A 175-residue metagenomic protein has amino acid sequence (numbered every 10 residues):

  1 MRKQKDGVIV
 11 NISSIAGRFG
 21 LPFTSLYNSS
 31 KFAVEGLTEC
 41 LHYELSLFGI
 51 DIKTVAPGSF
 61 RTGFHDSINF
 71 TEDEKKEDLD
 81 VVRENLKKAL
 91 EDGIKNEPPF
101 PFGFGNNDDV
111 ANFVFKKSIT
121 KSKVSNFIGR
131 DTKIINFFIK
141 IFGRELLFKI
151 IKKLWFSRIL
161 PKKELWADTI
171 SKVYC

Functional and structural regions predicted by a protein language model:
M1-K5: A short helix-coil junction within the Rossmann-fold of NAD(P)-dependent oxidoreductases
N11: Rossmann-fold scaffold of SDR-type NAD(P)-dependent oxidoreductases
S14: Residue(s) in the substrate-gating loop at a strand-loop-helix junction that position the organic substrate next
F19, C40-D51: Active-site-adjacent segment of SDR/Rossmann-fold oxidoreductases
F19-S25: Active-site loop immediately N-terminal to the catalytic Tyr-X3-Lys motif of short-chain dehydrogenase/reductase
S30-A33: Active-site helix of classical SDR
S46-P98: C-terminal beta-strand-loop-alpha-helix "lid" module of Rossmann-like NAD(P)-dependent dehydrogenases
I52, D92-I141: Core catalytic loop region at the nicotinamide-binding pocket of NAD(P)H-dependent oxidoreductases
